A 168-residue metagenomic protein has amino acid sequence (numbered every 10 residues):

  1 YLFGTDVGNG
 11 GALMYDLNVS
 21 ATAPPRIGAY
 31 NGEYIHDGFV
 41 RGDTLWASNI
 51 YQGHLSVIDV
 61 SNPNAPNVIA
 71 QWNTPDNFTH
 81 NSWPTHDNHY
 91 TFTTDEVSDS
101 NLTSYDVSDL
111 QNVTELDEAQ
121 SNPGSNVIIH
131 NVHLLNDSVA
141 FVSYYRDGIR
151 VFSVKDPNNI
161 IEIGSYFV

Functional and structural regions predicted by a protein language model:
Y1-V168: Feature marking well-ordered beta-strand scaffolds used for ligand recognition
